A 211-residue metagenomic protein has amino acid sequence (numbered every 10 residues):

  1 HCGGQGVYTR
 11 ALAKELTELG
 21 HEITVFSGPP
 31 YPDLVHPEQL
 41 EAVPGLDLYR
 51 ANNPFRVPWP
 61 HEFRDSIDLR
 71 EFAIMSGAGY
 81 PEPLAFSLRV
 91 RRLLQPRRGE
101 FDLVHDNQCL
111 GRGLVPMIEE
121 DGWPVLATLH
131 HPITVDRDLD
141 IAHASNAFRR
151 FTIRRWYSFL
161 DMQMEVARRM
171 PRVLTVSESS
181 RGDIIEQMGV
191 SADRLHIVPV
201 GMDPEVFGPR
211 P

Functional and structural regions predicted by a protein language model:
Q5-L16: Short amphipathic alpha-helix
E15, P199-G208: Short beta-strand->alpha-helix junction loop in the catalytic core of nucleotide-activated group-transfer enzymes
E18-L94: A conserved catalytic-core segment of Leloir-type glycosyltransferases
P29, S179, G201: Carbohydrate-associated surface elements
N53-A78, E119-M164: Acceptor-binding helix/loop patch of EC 2.4 sugar-transfer enzymes, predominantly nucleotide-sugar-dependent
A78-G79, L93-R112, L126: Short N-terminal targeting/anchoring amphipathic segment
Q108, L129-H131, V173, S177-S179: Helix N-cap/beta->alpha junction signal
L114-V115, Y157-R194, P204: A short, active-site helix/loop in glycosyltransferases that binds the activated sugar's phosphate group
